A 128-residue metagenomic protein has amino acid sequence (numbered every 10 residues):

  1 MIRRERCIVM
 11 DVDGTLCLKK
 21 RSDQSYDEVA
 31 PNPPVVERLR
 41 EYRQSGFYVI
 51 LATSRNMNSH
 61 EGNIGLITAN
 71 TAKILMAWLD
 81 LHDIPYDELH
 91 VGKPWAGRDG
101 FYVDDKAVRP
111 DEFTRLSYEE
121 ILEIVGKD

Functional and structural regions predicted by a protein language model:
M1-D128: HAD-like aspartate-dependent phosphatase fold
